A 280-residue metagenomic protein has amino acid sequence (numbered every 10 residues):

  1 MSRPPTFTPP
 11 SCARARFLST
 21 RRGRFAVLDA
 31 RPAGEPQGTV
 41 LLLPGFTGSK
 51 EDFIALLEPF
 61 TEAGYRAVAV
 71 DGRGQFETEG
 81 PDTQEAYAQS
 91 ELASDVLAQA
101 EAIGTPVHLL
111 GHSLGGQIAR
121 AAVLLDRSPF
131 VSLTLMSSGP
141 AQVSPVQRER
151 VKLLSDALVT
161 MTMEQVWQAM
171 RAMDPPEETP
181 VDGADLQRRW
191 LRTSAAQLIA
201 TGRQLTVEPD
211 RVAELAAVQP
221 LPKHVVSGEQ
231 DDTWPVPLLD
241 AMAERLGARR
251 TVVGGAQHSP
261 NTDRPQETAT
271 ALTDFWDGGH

Functional and structural regions predicted by a protein language model:
M1-V40, E62-Y65, V131, M173 (+2 more regions): Alpha/beta-hydrolase fold catalytic core
P9-P10, T20-R21, E62, V68-L110 (+2 more regions): Active-site loop/oxyanion-hole signature of alpha/beta-hydrolase fold enzymes
R24-G80: Conserved HGGG/HGGXW glycine-rich cap/lid loop of the alpha/beta-hydrolase fold
R120-L125, P129-M161: Flexible "cap/lid" loop of the alpha/beta hydrolase fold
S144-V146, M161-A217: Conserved alpha/beta-hydrolase catalytic His-Asp/Glu region
A196, A200-A243, V252: Conserved serine/cysteine hydrolase catalytic core
E244-H258: Catalytic histidine neighborhood in serine/cysteine hydrolases with alpha/beta-hydrolase-type architecture
A256-A269: Catalytic histidine-centered segment of alpha/beta-hydrolase-like enzymes
